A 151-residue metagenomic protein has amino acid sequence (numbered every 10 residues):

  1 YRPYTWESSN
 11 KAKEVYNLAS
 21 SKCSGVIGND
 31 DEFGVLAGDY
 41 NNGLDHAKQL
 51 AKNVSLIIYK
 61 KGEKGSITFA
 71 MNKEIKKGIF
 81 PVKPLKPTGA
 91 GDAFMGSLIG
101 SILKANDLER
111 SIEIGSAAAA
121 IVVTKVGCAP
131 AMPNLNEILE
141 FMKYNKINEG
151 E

Functional and structural regions predicted by a protein language model:
Y1-D45, K64-G65: Conserved beta-alpha-beta core of the PfkB/ribokinase-like small-molecule kinase fold
Y40-E151: Conserved phosphate-binding/catalytic region of the ribokinase-like
